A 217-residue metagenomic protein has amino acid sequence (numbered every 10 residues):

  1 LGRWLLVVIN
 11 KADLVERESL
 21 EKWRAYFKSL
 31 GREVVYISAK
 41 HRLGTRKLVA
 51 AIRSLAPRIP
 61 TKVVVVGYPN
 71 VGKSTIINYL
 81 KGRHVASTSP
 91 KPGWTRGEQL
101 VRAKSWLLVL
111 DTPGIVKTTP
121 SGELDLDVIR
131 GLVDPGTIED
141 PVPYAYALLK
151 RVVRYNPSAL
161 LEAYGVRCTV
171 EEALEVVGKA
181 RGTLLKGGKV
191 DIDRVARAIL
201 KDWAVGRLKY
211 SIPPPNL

Functional and structural regions predicted by a protein language model:
G2-L5, A12, E18, E33 (+1 more regions): Helix-rich effector regions associated with P-loop NTPase G domains
V7-I9, V65: Structural beta-sheet core signal
L14-Y68, V85, G182-T183, V190: Canonical P-loop GTPase G-domain recognition
E21-R24, A50-A51, N78-L80, G122-D125: Short, glycine/charged-enriched secondary-structure capping and boundary segments
K47, A51, T75, A147 (+1 more regions): Alpha-helical scaffold segments in soluble metabolic enzymes
R58-I59, N78, H84-P90, Y155-A159: Short, structured loop/turn "capping" segments at alpha-beta junctions
V63-T88, T112: Glycine-rich phosphate-binding P-loop
